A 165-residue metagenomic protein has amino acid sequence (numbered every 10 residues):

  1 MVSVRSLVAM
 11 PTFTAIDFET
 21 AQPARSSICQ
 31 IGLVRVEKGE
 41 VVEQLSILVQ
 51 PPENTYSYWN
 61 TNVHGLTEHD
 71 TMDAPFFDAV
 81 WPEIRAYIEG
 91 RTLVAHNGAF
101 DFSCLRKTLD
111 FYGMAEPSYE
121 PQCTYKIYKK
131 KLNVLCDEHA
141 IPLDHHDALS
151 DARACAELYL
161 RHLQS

Functional and structural regions predicted by a protein language model:
M1-A9, A156-S165: Acidic two-metal-ion nuclease catalytic site recognized across multiple nuclease folds, prominently DnaQ/RNase D-T
V2-S118, L132-H146: Conserved non-catalytic scaffold segment of RNase H-like nuclease domains
T20-Q22, K126, A154: Short, glycine/acidic-enriched loop or turn micro-motifs at the edges of active sites
V80, Y128, C155: Short Asp/Glu-rich motifs
C104, A154-A156: Hydrophobic side chains within alpha-helical segments
Y119-I127: Histidine/lysine/aspartate-rich catalytic loop segments that bind and position anionic ligands
K126, D137, E157-L160: Generic alpha-helical structural context detector
D151: Conserved catalytic/binding loops enriched for acidic/polar residues
